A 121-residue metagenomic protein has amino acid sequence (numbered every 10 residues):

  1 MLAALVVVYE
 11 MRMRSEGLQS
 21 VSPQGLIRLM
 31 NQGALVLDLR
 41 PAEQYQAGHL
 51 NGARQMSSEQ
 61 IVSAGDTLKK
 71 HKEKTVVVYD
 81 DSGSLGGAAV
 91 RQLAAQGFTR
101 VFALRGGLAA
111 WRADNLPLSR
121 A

Functional and structural regions predicted by a protein language model:
M1-Q24, L29-A34, A42-T75, D81-A121: Rhodanese-like catalytic fold shared by cysteine-dependent sulfurtransferases and DSP/PTP-type phosphatases
